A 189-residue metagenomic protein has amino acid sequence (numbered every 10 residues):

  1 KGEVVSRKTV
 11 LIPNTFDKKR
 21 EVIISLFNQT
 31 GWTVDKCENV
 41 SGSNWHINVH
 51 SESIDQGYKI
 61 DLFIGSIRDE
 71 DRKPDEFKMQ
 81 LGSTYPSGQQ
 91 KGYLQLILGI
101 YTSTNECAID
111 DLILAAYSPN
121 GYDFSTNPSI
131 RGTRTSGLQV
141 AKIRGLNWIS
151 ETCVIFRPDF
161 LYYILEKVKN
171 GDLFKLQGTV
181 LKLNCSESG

Functional and structural regions predicted by a protein language model:
K1-G189: Intrinsically disordered, charged low-complexity linkers and terminal tails that flank or connect structured domains
